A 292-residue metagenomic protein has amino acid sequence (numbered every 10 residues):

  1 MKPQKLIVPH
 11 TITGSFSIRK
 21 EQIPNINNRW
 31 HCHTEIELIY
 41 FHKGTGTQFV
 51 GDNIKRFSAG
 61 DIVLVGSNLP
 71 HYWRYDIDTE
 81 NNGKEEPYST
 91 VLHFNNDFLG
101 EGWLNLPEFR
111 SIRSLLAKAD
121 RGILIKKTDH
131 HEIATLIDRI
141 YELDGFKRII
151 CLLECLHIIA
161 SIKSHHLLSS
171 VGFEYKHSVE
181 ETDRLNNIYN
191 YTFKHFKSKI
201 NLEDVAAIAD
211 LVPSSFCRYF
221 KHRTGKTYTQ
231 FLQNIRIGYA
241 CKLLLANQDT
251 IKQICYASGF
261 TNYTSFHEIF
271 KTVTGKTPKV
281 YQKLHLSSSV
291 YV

Functional and structural regions predicted by a protein language model:
M1-V63, L69-Y72, D76, S265 (+1 more regions): Generic protein-terminus/edge-of-domain signal
K2-H10, L69-T135: A hydrophobic/aromatic-rich effector-binding and dimerization subdomain of bacterial HTH-type transcriptional regulators
H42, R113, D120, A134-Y141 (+3 more regions): Regular secondary-structure segments
G60, S215-F220, S265-F266, F270: Short hydrophobic/aromatic patch on the recognition helix
I123-T128, Y141-S198, E203-D204, I208-A209 (+2 more regions): Short, Lys/Arg-enriched, Trp-marked, Pro/Gly-tolerant hinge/linker segments that flank
N190, K194, K199-V212, R218-Y263 (+1 more regions): Terminal helix-turn-helix DNA-binding modules in bacterial transcription factors
Y256, E268, G275, K279-V280 (+1 more regions): Extended, compositionally biased alpha-helical segments that mediate assembly or anchoring
